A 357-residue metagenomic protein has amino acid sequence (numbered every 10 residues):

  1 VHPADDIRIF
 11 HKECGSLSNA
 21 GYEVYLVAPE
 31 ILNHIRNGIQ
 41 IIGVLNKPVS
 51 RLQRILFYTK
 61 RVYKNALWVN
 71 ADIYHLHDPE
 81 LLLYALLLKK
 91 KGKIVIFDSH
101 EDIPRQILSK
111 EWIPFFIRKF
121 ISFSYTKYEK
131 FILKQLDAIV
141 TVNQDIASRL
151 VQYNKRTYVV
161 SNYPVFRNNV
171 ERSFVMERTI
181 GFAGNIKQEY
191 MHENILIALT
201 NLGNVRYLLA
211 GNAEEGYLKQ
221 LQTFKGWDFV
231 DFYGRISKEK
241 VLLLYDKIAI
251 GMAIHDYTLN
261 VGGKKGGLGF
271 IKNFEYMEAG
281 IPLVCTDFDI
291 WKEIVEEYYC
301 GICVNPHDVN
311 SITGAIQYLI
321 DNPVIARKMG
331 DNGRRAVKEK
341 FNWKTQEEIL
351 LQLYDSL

Functional and structural regions predicted by a protein language model:
I7-R8, Y190, K238-L244, G251-E275 (+1 more regions): Nucleotide-sugar-dependent
G15, T59-L67, L83, L87-K91 (+4 more regions): Membrane-proximal helix-turn-helix segments that form the acceptor-binding/catalytic region of lipid-linked
L32, R206-K219: Glycosyltransferase donor-sugar binding loop
I42-G43, S122, T126-V170, A183: Donor nucleotide-sugar binding/catalytic pocket of nucleotide-sugar-dependent glycosyltransferases
V140, E171-T200, L208-L209: Conserved donor-binding/catalytic core segment of Leloir-type glycosyltransferases
L218-D246, I250: Nucleotide-activated donor-binding/catalytic signature segment of Leloir-type glycosyltransferases, i.e., the conserved
E297-Y298, I302-V309, Y318-V324: Conserved acidic donor-binding segment of nucleotide-sugar-dependent glycosyltransferases
Y318, I325-K340, I349-Q352: A short, well-ordered alpha-helix in the C-terminal region of glycosyltransferases
